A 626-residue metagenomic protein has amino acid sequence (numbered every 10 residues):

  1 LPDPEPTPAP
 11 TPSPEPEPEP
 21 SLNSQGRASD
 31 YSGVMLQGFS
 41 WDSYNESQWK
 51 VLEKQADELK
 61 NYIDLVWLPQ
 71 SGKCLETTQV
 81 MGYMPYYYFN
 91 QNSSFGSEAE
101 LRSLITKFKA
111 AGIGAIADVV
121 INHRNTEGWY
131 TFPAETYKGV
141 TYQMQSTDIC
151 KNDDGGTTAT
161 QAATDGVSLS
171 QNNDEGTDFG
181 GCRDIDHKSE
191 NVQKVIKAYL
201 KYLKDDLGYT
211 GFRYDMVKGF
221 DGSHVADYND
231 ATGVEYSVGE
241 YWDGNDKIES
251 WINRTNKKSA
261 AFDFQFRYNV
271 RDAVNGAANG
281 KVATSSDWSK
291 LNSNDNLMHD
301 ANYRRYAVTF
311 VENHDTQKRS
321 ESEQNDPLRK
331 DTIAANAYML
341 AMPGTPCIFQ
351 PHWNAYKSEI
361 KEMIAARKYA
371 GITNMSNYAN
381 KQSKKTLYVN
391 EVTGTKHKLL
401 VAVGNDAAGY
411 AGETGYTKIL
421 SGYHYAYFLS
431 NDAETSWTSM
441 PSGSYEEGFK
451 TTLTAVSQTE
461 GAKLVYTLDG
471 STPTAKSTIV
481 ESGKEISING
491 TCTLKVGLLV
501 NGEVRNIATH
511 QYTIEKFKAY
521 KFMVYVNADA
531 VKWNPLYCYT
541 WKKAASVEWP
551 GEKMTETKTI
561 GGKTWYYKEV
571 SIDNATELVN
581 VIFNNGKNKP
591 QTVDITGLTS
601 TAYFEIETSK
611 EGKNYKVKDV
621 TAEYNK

Functional and structural regions predicted by a protein language model:
L1-S21: Ser/Thr/Gly/Pro-rich low-complexity, disordered linker/stalk segments of secreted and cell-surface proteins
S21-W41, V51-K60, Q70-G72, T77-M84 (+6 more regions): Active-site-proximal helices and loops of the catalytic beta/alpha 8
S29-G33, C74-T106, E135-D186: Aromatic- and acidic-residue-enriched carbohydrate-binding clefts of CAZyme catalytic domains
L65, G96-G139: Substrate-binding cleft of carbohydrate-active enzyme catalytic domains
P343, G404-A407, A455-K463, A530-L536 (+2 more regions): Short proline/glycine-enriched turn/loop motifs at strand-loop junctions of beta-rich domains
D432-K518: Short, compositionally stereotyped local motifs that mark structural "simplifiers"
T472-S482, D529-N574, K587-D594: Aromatic-rich carbohydrate-binding modules that target alpha-glucans
V504-I514, K589-S600: Edge beta-strands of extracellular beta-sandwich domains
